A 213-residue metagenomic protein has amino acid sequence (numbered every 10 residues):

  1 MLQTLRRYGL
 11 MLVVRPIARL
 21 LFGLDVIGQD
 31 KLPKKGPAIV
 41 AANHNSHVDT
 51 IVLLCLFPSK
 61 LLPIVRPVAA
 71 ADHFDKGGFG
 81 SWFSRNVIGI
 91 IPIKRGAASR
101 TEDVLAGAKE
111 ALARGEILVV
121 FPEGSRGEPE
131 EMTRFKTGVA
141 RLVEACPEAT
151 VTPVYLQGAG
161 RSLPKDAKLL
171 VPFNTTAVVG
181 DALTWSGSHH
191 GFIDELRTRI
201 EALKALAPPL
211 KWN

Functional and structural regions predicted by a protein language model:
M1-G23, K76-I88, L163, K168-P172: Alpha-helical membrane-targeting segments
L2-L5, T101-N213: Non-catalytic C-terminal accessory region of glycerolipid acyltransferases and related lyso-lipid remodeling enzymes
R7, V14-H44: Helix-to-loop junction immediately C-terminal to a conserved catalytic motif
R15-L21, R95-S99, E130: Short, flexible loop segments at the rims of nucleotide/cofactor-binding pockets, characterized by
V26, K76-G77, E102-L105: Structural motif corresponding to alpha-helix initiation and N-cap regions
V26, V40, P67-V68, V151 (+1 more regions): Generic preference for hydrophobic
D30, A71, K94-G96, Y155 (+1 more regions): Residues at the C-termini of beta-strands that transition into short coil/loop
K34-G96: Catalytic core of membrane glycerolipid acyltransferases/transacylases, capturing the structured, soluble-facing
